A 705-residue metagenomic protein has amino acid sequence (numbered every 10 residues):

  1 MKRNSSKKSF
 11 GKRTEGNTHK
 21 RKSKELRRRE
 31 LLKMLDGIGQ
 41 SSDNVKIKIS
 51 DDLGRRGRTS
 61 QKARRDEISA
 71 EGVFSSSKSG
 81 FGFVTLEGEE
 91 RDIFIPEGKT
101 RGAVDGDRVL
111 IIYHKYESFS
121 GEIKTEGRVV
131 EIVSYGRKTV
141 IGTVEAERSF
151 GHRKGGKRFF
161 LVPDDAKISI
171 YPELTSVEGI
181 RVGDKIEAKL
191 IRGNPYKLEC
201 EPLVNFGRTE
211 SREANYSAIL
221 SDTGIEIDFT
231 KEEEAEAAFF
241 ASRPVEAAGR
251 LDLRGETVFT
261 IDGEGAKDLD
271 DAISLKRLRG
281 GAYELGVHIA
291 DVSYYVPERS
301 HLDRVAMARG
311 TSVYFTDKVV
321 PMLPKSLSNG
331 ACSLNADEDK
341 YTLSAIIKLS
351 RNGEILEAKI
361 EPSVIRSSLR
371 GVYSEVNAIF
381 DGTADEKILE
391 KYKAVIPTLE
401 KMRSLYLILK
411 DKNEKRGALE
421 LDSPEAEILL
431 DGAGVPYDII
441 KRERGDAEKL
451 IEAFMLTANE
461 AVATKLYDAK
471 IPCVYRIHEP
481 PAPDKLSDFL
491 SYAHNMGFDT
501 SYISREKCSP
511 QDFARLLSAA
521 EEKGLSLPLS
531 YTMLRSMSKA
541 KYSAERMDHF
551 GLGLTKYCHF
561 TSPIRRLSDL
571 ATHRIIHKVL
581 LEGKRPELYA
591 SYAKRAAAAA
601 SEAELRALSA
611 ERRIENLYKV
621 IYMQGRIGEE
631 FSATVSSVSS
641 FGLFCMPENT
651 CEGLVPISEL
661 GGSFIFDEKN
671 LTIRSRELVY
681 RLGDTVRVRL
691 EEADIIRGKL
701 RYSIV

Functional and structural regions predicted by a protein language model:
K2, A70, V177-E178, V182 (+5 more regions): Electropositive polyanion-binding surfaces
K2-G286, S293-D339, R370, N377-F380 (+2 more regions): Charge-lined substrate channels and their catalytic hotspots, especially those that engage the 3′ end of RNA
